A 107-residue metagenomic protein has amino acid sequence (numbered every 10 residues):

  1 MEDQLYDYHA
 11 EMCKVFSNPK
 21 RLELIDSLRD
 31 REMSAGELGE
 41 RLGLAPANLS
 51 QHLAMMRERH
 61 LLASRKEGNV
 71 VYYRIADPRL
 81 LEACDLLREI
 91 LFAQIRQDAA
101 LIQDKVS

Functional and structural regions predicted by a protein language model:
M1-Y8, L80-S107: Amphipathic alpha-helical dimerization/coiled-coil segments that flank or bridge DNA-binding/regulatory modules
D7-N48, V70-R79: N-terminal helix-turn-helix DNA-binding core of bacterial DNA-binding proteins
F16, H52-A54, A83: Coiled-coil-like amphipathic alpha-helices with heptad-repeat character
E32, G43, A54, I75 (+2 more regions): Contiguous, function-dense segments enriched for cysteine-driven chemistry and partner/ligand-binding capacity
E40, Q51, R57-E58: Alpha-helical residues within the helix-turn-helix
R57-E67, R74: Beta-hairpin "wing" of winged helix-turn-helix
